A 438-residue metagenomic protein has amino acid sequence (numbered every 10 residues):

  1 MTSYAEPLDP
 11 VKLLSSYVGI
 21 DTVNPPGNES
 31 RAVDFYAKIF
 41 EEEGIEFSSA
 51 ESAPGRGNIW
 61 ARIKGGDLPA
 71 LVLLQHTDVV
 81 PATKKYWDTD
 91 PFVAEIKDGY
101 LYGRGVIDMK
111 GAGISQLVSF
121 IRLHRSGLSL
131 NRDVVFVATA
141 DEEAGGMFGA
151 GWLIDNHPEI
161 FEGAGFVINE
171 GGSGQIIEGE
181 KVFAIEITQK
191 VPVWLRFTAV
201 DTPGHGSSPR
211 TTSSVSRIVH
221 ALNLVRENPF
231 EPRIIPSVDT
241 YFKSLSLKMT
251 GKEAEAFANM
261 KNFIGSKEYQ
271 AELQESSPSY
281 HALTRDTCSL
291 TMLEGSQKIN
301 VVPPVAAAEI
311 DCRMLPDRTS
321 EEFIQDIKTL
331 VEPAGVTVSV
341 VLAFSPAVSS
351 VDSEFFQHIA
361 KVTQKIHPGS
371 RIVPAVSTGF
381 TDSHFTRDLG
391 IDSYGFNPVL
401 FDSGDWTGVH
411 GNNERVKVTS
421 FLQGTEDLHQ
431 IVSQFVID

Functional and structural regions predicted by a protein language model:
T2-R104, K110, R125-R132: Acidic/His- and Gly-rich active-site-bordering loop/insert found across diverse amide/peptide-bond hydrolases
G65, S173-E178, R233-Q297, P304 (+3 more regions): An extended, acidic, His-containing surface patch that forms the Zn2+-binding/catalytic region of metallohydrolases
L68, T89, N131, E162-G163 (+4 more regions): Short, solvent-exposed loop/turn segments at the edges of secondary structure
T77-D78, V225-P229, K328-V336: A common structural junction motif
L101, M109-A184: Acidic/histidine-rich catalytic neighborhood of metal-dependent amide-processing enzymes
G151-L153, S207-P232: A short core secondary-structure module
T212, F323-V331: Short amphipathic alpha-helices in soluble, non-transmembrane regions that often serve as interface/regulatory elements
